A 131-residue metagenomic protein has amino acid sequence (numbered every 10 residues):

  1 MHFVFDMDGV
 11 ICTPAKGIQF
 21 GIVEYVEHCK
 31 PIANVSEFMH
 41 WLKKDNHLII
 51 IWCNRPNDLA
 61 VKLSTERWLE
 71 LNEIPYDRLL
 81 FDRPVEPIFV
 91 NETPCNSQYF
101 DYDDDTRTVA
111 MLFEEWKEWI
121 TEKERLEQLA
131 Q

Functional and structural regions predicted by a protein language model:
M1-Q131: HAD-like aspartate-dependent phosphatase fold
